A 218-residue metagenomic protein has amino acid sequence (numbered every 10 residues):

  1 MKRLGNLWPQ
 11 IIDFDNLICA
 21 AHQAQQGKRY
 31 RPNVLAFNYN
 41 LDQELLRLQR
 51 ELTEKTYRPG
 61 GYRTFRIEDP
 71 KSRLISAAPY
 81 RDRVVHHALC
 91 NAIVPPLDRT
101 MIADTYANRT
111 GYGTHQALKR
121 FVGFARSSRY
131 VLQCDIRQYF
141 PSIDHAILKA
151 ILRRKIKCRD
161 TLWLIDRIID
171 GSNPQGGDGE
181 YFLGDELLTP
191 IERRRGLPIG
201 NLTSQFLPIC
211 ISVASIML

Functional and structural regions predicted by a protein language model:
M1-L46: Non-catalytic, polymerase-adjacent accessory regions of viral genome-replication enzymes
L7, C90-D144: Active-site-proximal segment of RNA-dependent polymerases
I11-Q26, P59-T64, N91-P96, R126: Short, compositionally biased low-complexity segments
G27-L35, G60-H87, T100-Y112, S172-I209: Short, conserved non-catalytic motifs in the polymerase core
L41-S72: Active-site-flanking structural segment that lines cofactor/substrate pockets
E44, E51, D104, G123-L218: Conserved polymerase palm-domain catalytic core
L52, T56, D69-K71, R81 (+6 more regions): Generic hydrophobic/packing signal
